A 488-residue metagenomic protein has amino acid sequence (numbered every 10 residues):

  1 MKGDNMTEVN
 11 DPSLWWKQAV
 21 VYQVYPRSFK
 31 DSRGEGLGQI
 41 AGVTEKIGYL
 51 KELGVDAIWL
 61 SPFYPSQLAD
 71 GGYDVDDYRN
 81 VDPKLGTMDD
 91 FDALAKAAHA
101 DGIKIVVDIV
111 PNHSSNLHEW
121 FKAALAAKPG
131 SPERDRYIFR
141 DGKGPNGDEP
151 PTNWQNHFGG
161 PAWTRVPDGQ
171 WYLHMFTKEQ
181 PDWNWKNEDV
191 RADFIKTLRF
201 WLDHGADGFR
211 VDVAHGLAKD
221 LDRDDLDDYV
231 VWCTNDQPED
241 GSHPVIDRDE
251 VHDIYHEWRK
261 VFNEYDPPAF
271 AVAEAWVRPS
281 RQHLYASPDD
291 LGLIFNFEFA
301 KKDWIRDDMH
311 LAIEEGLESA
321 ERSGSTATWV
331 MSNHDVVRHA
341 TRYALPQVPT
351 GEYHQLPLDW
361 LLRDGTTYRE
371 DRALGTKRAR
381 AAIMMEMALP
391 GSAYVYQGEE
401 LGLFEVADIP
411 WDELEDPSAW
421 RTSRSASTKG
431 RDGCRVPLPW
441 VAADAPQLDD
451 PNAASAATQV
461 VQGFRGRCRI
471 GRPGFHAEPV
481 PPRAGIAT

Functional and structural regions predicted by a protein language model:
K2-T488: Active-site and adjacent substrate-binding regions of carbohydrate-active enzymes
